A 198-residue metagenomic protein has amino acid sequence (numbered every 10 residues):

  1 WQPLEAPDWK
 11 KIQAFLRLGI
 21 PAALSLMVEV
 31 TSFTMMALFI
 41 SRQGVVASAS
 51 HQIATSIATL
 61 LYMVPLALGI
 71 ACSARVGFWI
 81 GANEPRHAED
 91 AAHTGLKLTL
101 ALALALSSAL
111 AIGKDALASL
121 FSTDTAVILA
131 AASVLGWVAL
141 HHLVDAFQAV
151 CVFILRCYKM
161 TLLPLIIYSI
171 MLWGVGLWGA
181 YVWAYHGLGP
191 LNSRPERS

Functional and structural regions predicted by a protein language model:
W1-I20, V76-H141, W183-S198: Short alpha-helical transmembrane segments in multi-pass integral membrane proteins
L4-M35, L60-V64, L68, L135 (+2 more regions): Hydrophobic faces of transmembrane alpha-helices in multi-pass small-molecule transporters and flippases across diverse
R17, M35, R42, R75 (+5 more regions): Short glycine/serine/threonine-biased micro-segments
M27, T31, M35, L100-I112 (+3 more regions): Generic alpha-helical transmembrane segments of integral inner-membrane proteins, especially permease/transport modules
M27-L60, F78-W79, A116-T125, H186: Helix-terminus/linker motif at the lipid-water interface of multi-pass membrane proteins
S50-K114, D145-K159, L163-P164: Small-residue-rich hydrophobic transmembrane alpha-helices
F147, C151-R156, T161-W173, Y181-S193: C-terminal structured "cap/appendage" subdomains that terminate the fold
